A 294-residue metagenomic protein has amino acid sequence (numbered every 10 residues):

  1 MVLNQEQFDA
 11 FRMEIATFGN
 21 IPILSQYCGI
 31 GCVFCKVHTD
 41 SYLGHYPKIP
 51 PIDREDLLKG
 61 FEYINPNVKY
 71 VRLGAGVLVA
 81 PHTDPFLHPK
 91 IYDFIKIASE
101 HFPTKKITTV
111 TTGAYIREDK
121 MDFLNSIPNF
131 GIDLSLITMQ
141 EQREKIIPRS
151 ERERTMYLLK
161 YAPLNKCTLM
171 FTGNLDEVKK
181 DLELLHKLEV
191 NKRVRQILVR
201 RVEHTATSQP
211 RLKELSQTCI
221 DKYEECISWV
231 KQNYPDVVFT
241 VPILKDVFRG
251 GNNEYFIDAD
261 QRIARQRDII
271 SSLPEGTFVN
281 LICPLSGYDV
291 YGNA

Functional and structural regions predicted by a protein language model:
M1-T17, H38-T39, D260-A294: Flexible mid-to-C-terminal extensions adjoining Fe-S/redox cofactors in radical SAM and related proteins
L3-E55: Canonical Radical SAM [4Fe-4S] cluster-binding loop centered on the CxxxCxxC motif and its immediate flanking residues
G29, F34, T104-K106, N129 (+3 more regions): A generic structural signal for alpha->beta connector loops
F34, H38-S41, L188, K213 (+1 more regions): Secreted/processed peptides and extracellular or luminal domains of membrane proteins
T39-R54, P66-H88, A98-I116, P128-T155 (+2 more regions): Core AdoMet radical
G44-P47, S135-A264: Radical SAM enzyme [4Fe-4S]-AdoMet core and its adjacent flexible, acidic and glycine-rich loops/tails across
G60-N65, I95-E100, F123-L124, L159 (+1 more regions): Leucine-rich repeat
H88-Y92, I116-S126, V178-K187: Distinct, well-ordered alpha-helical segments
